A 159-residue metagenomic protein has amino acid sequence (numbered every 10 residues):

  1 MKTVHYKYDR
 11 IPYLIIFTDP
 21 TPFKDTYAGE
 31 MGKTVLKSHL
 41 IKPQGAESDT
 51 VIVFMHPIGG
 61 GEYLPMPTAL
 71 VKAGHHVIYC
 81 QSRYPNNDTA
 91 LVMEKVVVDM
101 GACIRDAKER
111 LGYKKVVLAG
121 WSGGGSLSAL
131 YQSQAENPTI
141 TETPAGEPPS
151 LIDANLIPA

Functional and structural regions predicted by a protein language model:
M1-T50: N-terminal cap/lid segment of alpha/beta-hydrolase-fold proteins
T34-K37, I41-N87, D106: Short, surface-exposed "cap/lid" segments of acyl-processing enzymes
T68-H76, V98-G101, R105-R110, S133-N137: Short, surface-exposed basic-aromatic patches at helix termini and helix-loop junctions that form
G74, V92, D99, P138-E142 (+1 more regions): A generic membrane alpha-helix/interface feature
R83-V117: Catalytic nucleophile-loop/oxyanion-hole region of alpha/beta-hydrolase and closely related hydrolase-like folds
D106-E109, K114-A159: Primarily recognizes the serine-hydrolase "nucleophile elbow" in alpha/beta-hydrolase and SGNH/GDSL folds
